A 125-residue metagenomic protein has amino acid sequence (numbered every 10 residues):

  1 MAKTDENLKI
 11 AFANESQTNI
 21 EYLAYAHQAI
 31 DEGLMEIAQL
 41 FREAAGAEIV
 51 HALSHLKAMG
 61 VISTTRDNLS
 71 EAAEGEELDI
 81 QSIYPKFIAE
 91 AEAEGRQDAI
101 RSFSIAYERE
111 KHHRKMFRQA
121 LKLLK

Functional and structural regions predicted by a protein language model:
M1-K125: Non-heme di-metal
